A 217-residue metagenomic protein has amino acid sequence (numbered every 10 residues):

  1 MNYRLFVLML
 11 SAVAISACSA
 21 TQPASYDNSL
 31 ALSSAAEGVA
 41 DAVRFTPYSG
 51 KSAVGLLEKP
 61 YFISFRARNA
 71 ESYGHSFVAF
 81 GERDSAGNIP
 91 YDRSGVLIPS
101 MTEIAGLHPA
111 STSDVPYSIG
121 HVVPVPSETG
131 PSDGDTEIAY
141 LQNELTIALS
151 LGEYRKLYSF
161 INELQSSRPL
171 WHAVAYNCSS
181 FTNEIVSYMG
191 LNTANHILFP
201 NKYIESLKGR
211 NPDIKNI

Functional and structural regions predicted by a protein language model:
M1-V7: Bacterial N-terminal signal peptides that target proteins for export
L8-S11, A70: Generic structural signal for beta-strand residues in well-ordered domains
A14-A17: C-terminal motif of bacterial Sec signal peptides marking the signal peptidase cleavage site
S19-A36, K59, R155-I217: Activation targets extended, charge/polar-rich intrinsically disordered C-terminal tails
S25, A35-Y140: Glycine-rich catalytic cores of cysteine/serine-nucleophile enzymes that process amide/ester linkages in cell-envelope
I63-R68, A139-S150, L164-H172: Second-shell loop/turn segments in exported
T129-D133, T146-F160: A structural motif
